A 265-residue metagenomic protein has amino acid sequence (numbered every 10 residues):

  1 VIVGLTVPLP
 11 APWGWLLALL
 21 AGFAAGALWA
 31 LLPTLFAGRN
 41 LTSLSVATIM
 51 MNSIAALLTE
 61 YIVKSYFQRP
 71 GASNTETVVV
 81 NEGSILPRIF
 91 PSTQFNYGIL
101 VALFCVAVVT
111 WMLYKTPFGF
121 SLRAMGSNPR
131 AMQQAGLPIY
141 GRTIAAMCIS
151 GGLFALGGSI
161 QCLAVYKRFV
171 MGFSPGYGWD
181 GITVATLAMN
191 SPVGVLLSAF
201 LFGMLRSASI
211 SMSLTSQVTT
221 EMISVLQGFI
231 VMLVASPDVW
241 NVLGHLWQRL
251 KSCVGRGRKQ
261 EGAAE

Functional and structural regions predicted by a protein language model:
V1-L32: Membrane-embedded helix boundary and interhelical linker motif in transport proteins
V1-V3, F23-L28, N52-V63, G98-M112 (+4 more regions): Hydrophobic core segments of alpha-helical transmembrane domains in multi-pass membrane transport and ion-translocation
G22, C148-F154, I160, A164-G228: Transmembrane alpha-helical segments in multi-pass inner-membrane proteins
A37-R39, L113, L187-A188: Helix-capping/transition residues at the boundaries of transmembrane alpha-helices and the short helical linkers
L44-K115, R168, M222, C253-E261: Transmembrane helix-bundle core of multi-pass membrane transporters and related energy-transducing complexes
P70-N74, G119-A124, L243-G255: Short, Lys/Arg-enriched, Gly/Pro-containing loop segments at transmembrane-helix junctions of multi-pass membrane
S92-R168, P192-V193, L197: Helix-loop-helix "hairpin" substructures at the membrane interface of multi-pass membrane proteins
Q134, P138-G141, S209-E265: Cytosolic-side transmembrane-helix boundaries in multi-pass membrane proteins
